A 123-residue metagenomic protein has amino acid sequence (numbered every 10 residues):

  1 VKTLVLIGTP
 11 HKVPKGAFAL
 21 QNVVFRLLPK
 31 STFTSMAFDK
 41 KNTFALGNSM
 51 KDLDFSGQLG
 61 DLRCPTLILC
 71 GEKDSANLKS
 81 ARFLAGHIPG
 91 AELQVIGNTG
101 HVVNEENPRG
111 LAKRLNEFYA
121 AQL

Functional and structural regions predicted by a protein language model:
K2-S31: Flexible "cap/lid" loop of the alpha/beta hydrolase fold
V5, L67-L69, Q94: Conserved hydrophobic packing residues within short motifs/helices of P-loop NTPase cores of ABC-family ATPases
S31-G57, K73: Hydrophobic, aromatic-rich cap/lid helix
D61-L62, I68-C70: Short beta-strand/loop motif that positions the catalytic acidic residue of the alpha/beta-hydrolase fold
S75-S80: Conserved alpha/beta-hydrolase "acid-adjacent" motif
R82-F83, R109: Active-site phosphate/pyrophosphate- and oxyanion-stabilizing loops and adjacent acidic/basic residues in soluble
A91-E92, N98-L123: Catalytic active-site module of serine/aspartate enzymes centered on a nucleophile-bearing elbow/loop
